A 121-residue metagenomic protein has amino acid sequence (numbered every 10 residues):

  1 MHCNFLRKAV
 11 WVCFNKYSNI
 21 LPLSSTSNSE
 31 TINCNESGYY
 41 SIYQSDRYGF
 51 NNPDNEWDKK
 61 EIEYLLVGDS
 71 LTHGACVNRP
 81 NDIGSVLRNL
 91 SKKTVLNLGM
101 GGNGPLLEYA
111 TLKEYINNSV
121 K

Functional and structural regions predicted by a protein language model:
H2-L90, A110: Membrane/wall-proximal cationic-aromatic binding patches
I62, K92-T94, V120-K121: Loop/turn elements at helix/coil->beta-strand transitions in domains of secreted/extracellular proteins
G99-G101: Residue-level recognition of beta-strand->loop/alpha-helix junctions
G104-E108: Soluble extracytoplasmic domains of inner/organellar membrane proteins
T111-V120: Short, well-structured alpha-helical segments in soluble
